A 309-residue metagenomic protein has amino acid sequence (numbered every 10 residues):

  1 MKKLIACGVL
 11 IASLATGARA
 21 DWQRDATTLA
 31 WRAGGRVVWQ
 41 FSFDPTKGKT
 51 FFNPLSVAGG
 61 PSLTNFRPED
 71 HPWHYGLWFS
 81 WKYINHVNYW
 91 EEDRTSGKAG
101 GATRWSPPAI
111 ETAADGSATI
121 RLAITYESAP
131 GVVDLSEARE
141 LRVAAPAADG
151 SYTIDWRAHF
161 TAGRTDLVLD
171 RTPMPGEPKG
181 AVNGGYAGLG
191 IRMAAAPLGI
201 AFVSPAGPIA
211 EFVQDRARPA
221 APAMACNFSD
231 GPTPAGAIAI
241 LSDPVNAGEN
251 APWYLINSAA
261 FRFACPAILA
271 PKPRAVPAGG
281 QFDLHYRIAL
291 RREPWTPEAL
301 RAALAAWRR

Functional and structural regions predicted by a protein language model:
L4-A18: Hydrophobic h-region of N-terminal signal peptides that target proteins for export in Gram-negative bacteria
R19-H74, R157, D166, R171-P173 (+3 more regions): Beta-strand-rich N-terminal accessory domains
D21-D25, L122-G180: Acidic, contiguous internal or C-terminal segments within carbohydrate-active enzymes that form a structured patch used
G35, L122-I124, W156, F160 (+1 more regions): Short, hydrophobic/aromatic-enriched beta-strand segments in well-ordered soluble domains
T46-T95, V203-A225: Extracellular/lumen-exposed scaffold segments
Y75-G150: Extended, loop-rich substrate-binding clefts of extracytoplasmic carbohydrate-active enzymes
D166, R171-N246: Active-site/ligand-binding surface loops and adjacent short beta/alpha elements that line catalytic pockets across
I238-R309: Beta-strand-rich recognition/accessory modules
